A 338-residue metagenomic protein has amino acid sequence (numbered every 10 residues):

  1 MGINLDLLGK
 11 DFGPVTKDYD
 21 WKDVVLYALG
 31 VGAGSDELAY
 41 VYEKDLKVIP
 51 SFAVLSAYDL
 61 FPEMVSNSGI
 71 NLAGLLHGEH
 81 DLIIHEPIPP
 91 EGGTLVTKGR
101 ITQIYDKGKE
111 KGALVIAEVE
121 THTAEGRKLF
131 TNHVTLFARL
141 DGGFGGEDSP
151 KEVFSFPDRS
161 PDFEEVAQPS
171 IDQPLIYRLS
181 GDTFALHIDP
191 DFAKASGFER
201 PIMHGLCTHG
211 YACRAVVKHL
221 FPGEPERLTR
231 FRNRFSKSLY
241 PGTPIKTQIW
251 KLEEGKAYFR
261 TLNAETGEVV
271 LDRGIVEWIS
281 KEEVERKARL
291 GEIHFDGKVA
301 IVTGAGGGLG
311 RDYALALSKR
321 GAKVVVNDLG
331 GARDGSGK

Functional and structural regions predicted by a protein language model:
M1-G9, E79-E165, L239-G242, K246-K287: HotDog/MaoC-like acyl-thioester-processing domains
M1-T94, L220: Hydrophobic, proline/glycine-rich low-complexity stretches
G2-V41, E152-T208, A215-K218: A contiguous, surface-exposed recognition patch within enzymatic or periplasmic domains that forms
G92-G93, L206, T243, K298-V299 (+1 more regions): Surface-exposed loop/turn positions
D191-E268: Catalytic-pocket segment enriched in acidic/His residues
G291-G331: Canonical Rossmann dinucleotide-binding motif of NAD(H)/NADP(H)-dependent dehydrogenases/reductases, specifically
G331-K338: Short, flexible/disordered intra-domain loops and linkers
